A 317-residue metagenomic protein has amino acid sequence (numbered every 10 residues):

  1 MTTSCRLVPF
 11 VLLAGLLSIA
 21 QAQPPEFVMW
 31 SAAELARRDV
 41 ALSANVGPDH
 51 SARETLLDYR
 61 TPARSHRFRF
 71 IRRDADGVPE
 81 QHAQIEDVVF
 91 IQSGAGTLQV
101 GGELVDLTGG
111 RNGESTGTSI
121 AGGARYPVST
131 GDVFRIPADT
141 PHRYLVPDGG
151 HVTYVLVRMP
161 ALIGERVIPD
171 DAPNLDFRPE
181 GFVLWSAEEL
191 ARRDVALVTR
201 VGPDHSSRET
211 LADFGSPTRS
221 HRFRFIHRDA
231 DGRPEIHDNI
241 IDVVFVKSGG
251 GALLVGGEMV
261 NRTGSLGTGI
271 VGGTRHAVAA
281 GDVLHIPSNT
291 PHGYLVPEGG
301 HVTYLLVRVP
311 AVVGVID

Functional and structural regions predicted by a protein language model:
M1-P9: Bacterial N-terminal signal peptides that target proteins for export
V8-S18: Bacterial N-terminal signal peptides
A20-Q81, E165-P234: A short, N-terminal "cap"/entry segment at the start of jelly-roll beta-barrel domains of the cupin/DSBH fold
P79-E80, D87-F90, R125-Y126, V133-F134 (+4 more regions): His/acidic/aromatic-lined binding-pocket segments of jelly-roll/cupin-type domains and related regulatory beta-sandwich
A83-L98, G102, N112-E114, S119 (+2 more regions): Short, conserved beta-strand element in jelly-roll/cupin
L107-T130, M259-A280: An anionic, turn-rich surface loop/hairpin at beta-sheet edges that serves as a generic interaction/coordination patch
P127-D148, V278-E298: Conserved metal-binding segment of the jelly-roll/cupin
G149-R166, G299-G314: A short hydrophobic beta-strand segment most commonly corresponding to one strand of the jelly-roll/cupin
